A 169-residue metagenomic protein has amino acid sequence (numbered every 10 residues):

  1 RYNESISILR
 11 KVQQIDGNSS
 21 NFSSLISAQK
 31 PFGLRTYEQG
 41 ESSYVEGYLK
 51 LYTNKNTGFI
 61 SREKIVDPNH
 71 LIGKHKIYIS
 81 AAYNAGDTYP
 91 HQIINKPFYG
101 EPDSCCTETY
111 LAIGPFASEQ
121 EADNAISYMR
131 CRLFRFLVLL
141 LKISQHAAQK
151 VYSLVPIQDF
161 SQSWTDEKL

Functional and structural regions predicted by a protein language model:
R1-T107, L111-L169: C-terminal substrate-recognition regions of SAM-dependent nucleic acid methyltransferases
